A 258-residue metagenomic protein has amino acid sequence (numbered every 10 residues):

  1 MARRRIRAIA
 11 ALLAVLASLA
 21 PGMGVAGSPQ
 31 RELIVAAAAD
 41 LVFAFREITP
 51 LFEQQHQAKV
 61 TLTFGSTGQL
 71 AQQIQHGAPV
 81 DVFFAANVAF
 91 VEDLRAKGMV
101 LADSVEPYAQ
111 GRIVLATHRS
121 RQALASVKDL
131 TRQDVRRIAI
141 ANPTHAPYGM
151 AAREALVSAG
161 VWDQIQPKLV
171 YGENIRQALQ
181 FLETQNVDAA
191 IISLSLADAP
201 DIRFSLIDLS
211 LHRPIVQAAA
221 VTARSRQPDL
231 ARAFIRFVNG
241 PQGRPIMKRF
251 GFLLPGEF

Functional and structural regions predicted by a protein language model:
M1-L12: Bacterial N-terminal signal peptides that target proteins for export
A10-A20: Bacterial N-terminal signal peptides
M23-F64, G68-A78, A85-V88, E92-G98 (+2 more regions): Exported/periplasmic ABC-transporter solute-binding proteins
